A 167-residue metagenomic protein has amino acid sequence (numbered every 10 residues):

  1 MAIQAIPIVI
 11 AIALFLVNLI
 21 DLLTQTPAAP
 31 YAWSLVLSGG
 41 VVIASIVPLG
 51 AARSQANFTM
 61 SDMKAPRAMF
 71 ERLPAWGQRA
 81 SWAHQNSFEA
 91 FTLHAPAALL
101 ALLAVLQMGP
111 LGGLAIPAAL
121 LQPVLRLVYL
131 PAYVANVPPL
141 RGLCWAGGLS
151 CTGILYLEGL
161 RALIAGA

Functional and structural regions predicted by a protein language model:
A2-L49: Long, highly hydrophobic alpha-helical transmembrane signal-anchor segments
P7-A11, C144-E158: Small-residue-rich segments of transmembrane alpha-helices in multi-pass membrane proteins, especially helix faces
I8, G39-V42, Q85-A101: Core segments of transmembrane alpha-helices that mediate helix-helix packing or line hydrophobic substrate/ligand
L37-Q55, P123-L130: Transmembrane alpha-helical segments that form the membrane-embedded catalytic/substrate-channel core of multi-pass
G50-S81: Cytosolic, membrane-interface loops and tails of multi-pass inner-membrane proteins
P96-V124: Short alpha-helical packing/oligomerization segments
L127-C151: Interfacial loop-to-transmembrane junctions
L155-A167: Juxtamembrane boundary at the C-terminal end of a transmembrane helix
